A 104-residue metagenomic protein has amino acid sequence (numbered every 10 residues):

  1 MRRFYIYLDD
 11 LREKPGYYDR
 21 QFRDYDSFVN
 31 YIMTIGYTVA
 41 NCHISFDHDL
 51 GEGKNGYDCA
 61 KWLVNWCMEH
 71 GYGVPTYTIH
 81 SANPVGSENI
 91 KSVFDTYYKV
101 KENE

Functional and structural regions predicted by a protein language model:
M1-E104: Catalytic phosphate/metal-binding cores of nucleic-acid and nucleotide-processing enzymes, i.e., regions that mediate
